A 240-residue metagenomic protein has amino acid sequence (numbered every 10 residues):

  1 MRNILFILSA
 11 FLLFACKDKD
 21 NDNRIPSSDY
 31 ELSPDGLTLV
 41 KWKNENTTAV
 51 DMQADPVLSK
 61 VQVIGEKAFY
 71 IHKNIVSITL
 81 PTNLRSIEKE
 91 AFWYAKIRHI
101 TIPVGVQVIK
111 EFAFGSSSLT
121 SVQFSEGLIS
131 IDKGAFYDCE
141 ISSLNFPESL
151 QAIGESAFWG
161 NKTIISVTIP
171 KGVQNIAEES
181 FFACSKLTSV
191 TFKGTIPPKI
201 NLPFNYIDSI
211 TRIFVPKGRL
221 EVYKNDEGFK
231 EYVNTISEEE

Functional and structural regions predicted by a protein language model:
M1-I4: Positively charged n-region of N-terminal signal peptides that target proteins for export
S9-P34: Bacterial Sec-dependent N-terminal signal peptides
S28-E31, E45-V63, K73-S86, A95-V108 (+6 more regions): Structural signature of tandem-repeat unit edges
L37-K41: A short, structured beta-strand/loop element
E66-A68, E88-A91, K110-A113, D132-A135 (+3 more regions): Consensus positions within tandem repeat domains that build extended binding/scaffold surfaces
L202-F204, E221-V233: Short, aromatic/basic amphipathic alpha-helical patches
